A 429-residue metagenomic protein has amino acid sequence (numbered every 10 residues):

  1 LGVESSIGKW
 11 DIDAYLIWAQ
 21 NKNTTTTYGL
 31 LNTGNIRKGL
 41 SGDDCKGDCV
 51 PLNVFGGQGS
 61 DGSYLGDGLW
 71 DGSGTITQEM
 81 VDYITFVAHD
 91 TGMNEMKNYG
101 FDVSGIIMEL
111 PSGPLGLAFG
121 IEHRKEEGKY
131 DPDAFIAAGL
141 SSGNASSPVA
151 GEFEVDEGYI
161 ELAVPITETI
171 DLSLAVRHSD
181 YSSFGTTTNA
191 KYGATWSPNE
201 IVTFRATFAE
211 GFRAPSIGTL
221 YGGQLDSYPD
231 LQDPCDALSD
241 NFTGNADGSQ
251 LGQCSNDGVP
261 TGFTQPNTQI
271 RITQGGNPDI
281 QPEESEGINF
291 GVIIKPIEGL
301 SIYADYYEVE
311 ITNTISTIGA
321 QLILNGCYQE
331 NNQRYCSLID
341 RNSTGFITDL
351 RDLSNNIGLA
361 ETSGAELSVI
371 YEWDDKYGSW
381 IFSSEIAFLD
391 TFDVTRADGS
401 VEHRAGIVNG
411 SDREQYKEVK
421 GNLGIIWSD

Functional and structural regions predicted by a protein language model:
L1, L16-W18, E95-F101, D156-L162 (+6 more regions): Hydrophobic, lipid-facing positions within transmembrane beta-strands of outer-membrane proteins
L1-V155, A209-P282, Y303-E366, A387 (+2 more regions): Surface-exposed, low-complexity loop segments enriched in small/polar and acidic residues
S5-D11, M108-L115, I166-I170, I201 (+5 more regions): Short loop/turn motifs that connect adjacent beta-strands in outer-membrane beta-barrel proteins
S5-I7, G105-E109, I160, V164 (+6 more regions): Residue-level signature of outer-membrane beta-barrel architecture
I12-A14, L115-F119, L172-L174, A190 (+8 more regions): Transmembrane beta-strands of outer-membrane beta-barrel proteins
E152, S179-T188, E284-E286, V369: Solvent-exposed loop/turn segments connecting transmembrane beta-strands in outer-membrane beta-barrel proteins
I170-S182, T187-T188, A194, F204-F208: Transmembrane beta-strand segments that form the barrel wall of outer-membrane beta-barrel proteins
S227, Y377-D429: C-terminal beta-barrel architecture of Gram-negative outer-membrane proteins
